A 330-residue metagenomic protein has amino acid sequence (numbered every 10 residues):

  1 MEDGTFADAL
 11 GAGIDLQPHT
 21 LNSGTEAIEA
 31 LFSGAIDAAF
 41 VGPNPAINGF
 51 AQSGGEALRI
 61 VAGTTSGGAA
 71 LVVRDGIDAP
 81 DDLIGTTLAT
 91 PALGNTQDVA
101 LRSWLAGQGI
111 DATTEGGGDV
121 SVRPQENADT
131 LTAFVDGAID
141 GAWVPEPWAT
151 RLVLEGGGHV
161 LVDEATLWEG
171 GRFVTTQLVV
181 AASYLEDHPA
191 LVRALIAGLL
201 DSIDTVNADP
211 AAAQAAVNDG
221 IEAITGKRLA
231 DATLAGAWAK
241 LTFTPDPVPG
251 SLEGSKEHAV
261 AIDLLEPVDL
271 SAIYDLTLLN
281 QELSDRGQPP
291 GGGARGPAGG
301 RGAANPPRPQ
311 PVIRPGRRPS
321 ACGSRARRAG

Functional and structural regions predicted by a protein language model:
M1-P124, D140-W143: Short, glycine-/small- and polar/acidic-enriched structural segments that line small-molecule recognition paths
D3, I28, F32, P43-A46 (+13 more regions): Extracytoplasmic/secreted envelope proteins and their assembly/folding machinery, especially bacterial periplasmic
G4-G13, T166-G171, A239-V248: Short, solvent-exposed loop/beta-turn-alpha elements that line the ligand-binding surface or hinge of extracytoplasmic
F40-S53, L101-W104, D140-H159, W168 (+2 more regions): A ligand-binding cleft/hinge motif common to bilobed small-molecule-binding domains
D119, D129-I221: Pocket-lining segment of extracytoplasmic ligand-binding domains
E186-E266: Secondary-structure end/capping motifs
E257-P311: Conserved C-terminal helix/tail region of periplasmic/extracytoplasmic solute-binding proteins
A298-G330: Compositionally biased, low-complexity flexible segments
